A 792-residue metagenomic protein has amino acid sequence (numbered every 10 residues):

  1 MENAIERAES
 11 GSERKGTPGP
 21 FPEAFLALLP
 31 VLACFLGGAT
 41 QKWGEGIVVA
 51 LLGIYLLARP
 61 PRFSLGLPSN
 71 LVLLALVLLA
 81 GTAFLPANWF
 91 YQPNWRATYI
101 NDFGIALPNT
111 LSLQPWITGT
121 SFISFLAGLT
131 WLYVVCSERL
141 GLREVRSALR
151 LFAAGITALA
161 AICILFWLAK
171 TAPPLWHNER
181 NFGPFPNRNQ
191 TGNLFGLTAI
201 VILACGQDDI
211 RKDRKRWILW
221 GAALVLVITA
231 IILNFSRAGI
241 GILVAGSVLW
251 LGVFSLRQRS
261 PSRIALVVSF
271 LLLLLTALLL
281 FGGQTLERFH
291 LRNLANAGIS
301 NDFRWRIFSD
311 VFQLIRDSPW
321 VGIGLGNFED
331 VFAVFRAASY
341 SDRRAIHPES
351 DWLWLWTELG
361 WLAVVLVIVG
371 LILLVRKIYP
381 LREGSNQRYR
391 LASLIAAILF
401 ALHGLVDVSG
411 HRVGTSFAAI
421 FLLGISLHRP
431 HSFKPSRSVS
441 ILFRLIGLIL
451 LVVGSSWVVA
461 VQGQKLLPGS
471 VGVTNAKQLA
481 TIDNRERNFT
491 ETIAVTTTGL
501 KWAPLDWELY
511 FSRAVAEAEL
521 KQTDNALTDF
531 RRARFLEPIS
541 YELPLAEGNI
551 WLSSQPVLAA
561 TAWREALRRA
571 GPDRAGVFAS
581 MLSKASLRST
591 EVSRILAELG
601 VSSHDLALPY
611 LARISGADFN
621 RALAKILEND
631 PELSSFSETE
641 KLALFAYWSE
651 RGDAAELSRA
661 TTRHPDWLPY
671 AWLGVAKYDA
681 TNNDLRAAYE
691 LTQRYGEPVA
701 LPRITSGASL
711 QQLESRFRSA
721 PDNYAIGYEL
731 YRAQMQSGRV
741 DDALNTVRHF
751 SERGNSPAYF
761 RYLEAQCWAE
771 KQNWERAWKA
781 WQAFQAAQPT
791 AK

Functional and structural regions predicted by a protein language model:
M1-A154, C205-G221, V248-L274, I299 (+12 more regions): Transmembrane signal-anchor hairpin modules in multi-pass inner-membrane enzymes, especially those that act on
A24-V31, I156, L219-V225, Y379-V406: Loop-to-helix entry and N-terminal half of a specific, functionally important transmembrane alpha helix in multi-pass
L36-I47, C163, P186-N189, G221-S255 (+3 more regions): Helix-loop-helix junctions and helix-breaking kinks within/between transmembrane helices of multi-pass membrane
L51-L57, I200-I202, I242-L251, L272-L273 (+2 more regions): Transmembrane alpha-helices of multi-pass inner-membrane enzymes
F84-S112, A158-N193, V225, T229-I232 (+5 more regions): Membrane-interfacial helix-loop-helix modules of multi-pass inner-membrane proteins that assemble, modify, or transport
P86-W89, W167-W176, T229-F235, G239-L243 (+4 more regions): A membrane-periplasm/extracellular boundary helix in multi-pass inner-membrane enzymes that assemble envelope glycans
N187, W305-I346, W352-L355, L359-V365: TM-adjacent membrane-interface loops and short helices in multi-pass inner/ER membrane proteins
V461-W667, A676, N682: Soluble catalytic regions of membrane-associated enzymes that act on cell-envelope and secretory-pathway components
